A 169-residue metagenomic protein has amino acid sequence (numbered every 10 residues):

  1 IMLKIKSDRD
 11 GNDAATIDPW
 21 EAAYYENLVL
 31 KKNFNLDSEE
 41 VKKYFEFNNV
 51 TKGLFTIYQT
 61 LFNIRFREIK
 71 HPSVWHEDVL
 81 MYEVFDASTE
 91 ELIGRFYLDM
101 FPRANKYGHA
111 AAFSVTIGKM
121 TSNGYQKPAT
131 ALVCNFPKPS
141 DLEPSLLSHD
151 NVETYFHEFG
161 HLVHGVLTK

Functional and structural regions predicted by a protein language model:
I1-K138: Active-site-proximal, well-structured secondary-structure segments within enzyme catalytic domains
P19, T168-K169: Acidic/histidine-rich catalytic neighborhood
Y58, K138, E143-T168: Active-site recognition of the HExxH zinc-binding catalytic motif
